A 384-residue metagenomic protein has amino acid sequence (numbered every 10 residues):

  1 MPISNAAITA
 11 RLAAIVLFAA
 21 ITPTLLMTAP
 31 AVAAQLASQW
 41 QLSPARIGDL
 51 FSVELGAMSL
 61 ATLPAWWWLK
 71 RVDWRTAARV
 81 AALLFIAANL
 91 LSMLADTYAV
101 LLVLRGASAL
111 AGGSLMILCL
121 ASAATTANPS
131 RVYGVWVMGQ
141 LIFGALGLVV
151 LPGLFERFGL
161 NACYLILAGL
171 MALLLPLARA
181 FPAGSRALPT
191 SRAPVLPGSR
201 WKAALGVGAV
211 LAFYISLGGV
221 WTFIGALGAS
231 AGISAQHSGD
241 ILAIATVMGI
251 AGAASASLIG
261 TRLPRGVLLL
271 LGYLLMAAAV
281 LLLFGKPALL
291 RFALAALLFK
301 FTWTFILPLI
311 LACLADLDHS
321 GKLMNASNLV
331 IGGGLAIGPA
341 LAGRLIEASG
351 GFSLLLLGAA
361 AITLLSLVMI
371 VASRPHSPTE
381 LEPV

Functional and structural regions predicted by a protein language model:
P30, K202-A243, I250: Extracytoplasmic gate region of multi-pass secondary transporters
Q41, D73, L94-A99, P264 (+1 more regions): Helix-breaking motifs and short loop linkers at transmembrane-helix boundaries and internal kinks in secondary membrane
L60-T97: Conserved MFS/SLC helix-loop-helix module at the cytosolic interface between two early adjacent transmembrane helices
A61-W74, G252-R265, I346-E347: Helix-to-loop junctions at the C-terminal end of transmembrane segments in multipass secondary transporters
L104-G139: Cytoplasmic helix-loop-helix junction between adjacent transmembrane helices in 12-TM secondary transporters
T126, V135-A183: Helix-loop-helix hairpin linking two adjacent transmembrane segments in secondary transporters
P264-I310: C-terminal transmembrane helical hairpin of 12-TM major facilitator-type secondary transporters
H319-F352, A359: A late C-terminal transmembrane helix in Major Facilitator Superfamily
